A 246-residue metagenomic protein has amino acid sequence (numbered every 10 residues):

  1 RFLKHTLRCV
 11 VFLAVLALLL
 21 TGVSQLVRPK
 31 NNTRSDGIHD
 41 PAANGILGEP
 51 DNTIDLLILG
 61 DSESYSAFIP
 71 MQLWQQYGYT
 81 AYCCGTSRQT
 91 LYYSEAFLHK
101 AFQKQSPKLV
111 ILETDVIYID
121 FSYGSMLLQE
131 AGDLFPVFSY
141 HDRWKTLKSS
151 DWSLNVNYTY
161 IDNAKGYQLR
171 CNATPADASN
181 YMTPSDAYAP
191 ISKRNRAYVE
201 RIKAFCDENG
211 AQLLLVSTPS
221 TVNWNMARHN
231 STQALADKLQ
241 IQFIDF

Functional and structural regions predicted by a protein language model:
K4-Q25: Hydrophobic membrane-insertion alpha-helices, especially the h-region of bacterial N-terminal signal peptides
L19-T80, Y92-F97: Membrane/wall-proximal cationic-aromatic binding patches
D55-L56, L109, L214: Structural motif
L59, E63-R143: Membrane-embedded segments
R88-Y92, I191-K193, T221-R228: Acidic-and-aromatic substrate-binding clefts and catalytic sites of carbohydrate-active enzymes
Y123-Q212: Secreted/periplasmic serine-hydrolase-like ester/acetyl group-modifying domain
L213-L214, S231-F246: Extracellular serine-dependent O-acyl
